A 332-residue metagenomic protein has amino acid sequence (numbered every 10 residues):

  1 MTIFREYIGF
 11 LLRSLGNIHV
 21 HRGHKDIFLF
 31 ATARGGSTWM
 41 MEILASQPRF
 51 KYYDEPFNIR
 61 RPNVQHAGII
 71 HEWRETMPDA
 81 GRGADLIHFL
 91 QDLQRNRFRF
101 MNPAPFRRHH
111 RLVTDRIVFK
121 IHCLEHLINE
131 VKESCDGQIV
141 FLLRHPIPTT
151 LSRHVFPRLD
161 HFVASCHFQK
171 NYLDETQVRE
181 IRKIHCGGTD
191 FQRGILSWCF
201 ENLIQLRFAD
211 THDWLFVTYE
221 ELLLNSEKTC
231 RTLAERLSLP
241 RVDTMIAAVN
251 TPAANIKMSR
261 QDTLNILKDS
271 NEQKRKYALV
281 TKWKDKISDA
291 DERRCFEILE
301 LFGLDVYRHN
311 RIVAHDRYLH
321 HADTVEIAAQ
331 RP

Functional and structural regions predicted by a protein language model:
M1-I27, V178-Q192, C199-N202, L206-H212 (+3 more regions): PAPS-dependent sulfotransferases, especially Golgi type II membrane carbohydrate sulfotransferases
M1-P103, L159, R331: PAPS-dependent sulfotransferase catalytic core
I27, K51, Q138-F141, L215-V217: Hydrophobic/aromatic beta-strand patches that form the interior of the parallel beta-sheet core in alpha/beta enzyme
F30-T32, F119-H122, L143-R144, Y219-E220: Short His-Asn-centered micro-motif
G36-F50, V131-S134, R153-H154, F216-R241 (+2 more regions): PAPS/PAP-binding and catalytic site of the sulfotransferase fold
R99-L127: Glycine-rich phosphate-binding loop used to anchor ATP phosphates in small-molecule kinases, encompassing both
K120-I121, S134-H154: Conserved phosphate-donor/acceptor-positioning beta-strand/loop module used by diverse small-molecule
L159-K183: Long, charge-dense
